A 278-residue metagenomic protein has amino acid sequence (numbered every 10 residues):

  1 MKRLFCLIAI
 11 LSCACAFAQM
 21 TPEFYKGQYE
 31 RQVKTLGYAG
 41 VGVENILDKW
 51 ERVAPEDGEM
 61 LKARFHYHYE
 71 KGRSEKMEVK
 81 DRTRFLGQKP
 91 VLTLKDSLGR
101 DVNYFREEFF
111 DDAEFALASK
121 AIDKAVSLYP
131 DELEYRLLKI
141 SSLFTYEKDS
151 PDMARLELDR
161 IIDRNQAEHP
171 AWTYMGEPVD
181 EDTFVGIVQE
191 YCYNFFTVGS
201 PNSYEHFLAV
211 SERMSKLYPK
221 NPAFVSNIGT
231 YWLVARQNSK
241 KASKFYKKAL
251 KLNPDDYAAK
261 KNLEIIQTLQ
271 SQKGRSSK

Functional and structural regions predicted by a protein language model:
F17-F105: N-terminal leader/linker segments that initiate helical-solenoid repeat arrays
P22-Y25, G58-E59, L133-E134, H169 (+4 more regions): Helix-start (N-cap) detector for alpha-helical repeat units in TPR-like alpha-solenoids, especially tetratricopeptide
E30, H66, S141, Y193 (+2 more regions): Residue-level recognition of tetratricopeptide repeat
V43, A118, A154, Y204-F207 (+1 more regions): Single-residue signature of alpha-solenoid repeat helices
L47, F115, I122, L158 (+2 more regions): Hydrophobic/aromatic packing residues within the alpha-helices of TPR/SEL1-like helical repeat arrays
P55-E56, S127-D131, Q166-A167, Y218-K220 (+1 more regions): Short coil turns that delineate tetratricopeptide repeat
Y67-K124, L128, L138, T145-P201: Short coil/linker segments at helix-helix boundaries
M175-V234: Alpha-helical adaptor scaffolds
